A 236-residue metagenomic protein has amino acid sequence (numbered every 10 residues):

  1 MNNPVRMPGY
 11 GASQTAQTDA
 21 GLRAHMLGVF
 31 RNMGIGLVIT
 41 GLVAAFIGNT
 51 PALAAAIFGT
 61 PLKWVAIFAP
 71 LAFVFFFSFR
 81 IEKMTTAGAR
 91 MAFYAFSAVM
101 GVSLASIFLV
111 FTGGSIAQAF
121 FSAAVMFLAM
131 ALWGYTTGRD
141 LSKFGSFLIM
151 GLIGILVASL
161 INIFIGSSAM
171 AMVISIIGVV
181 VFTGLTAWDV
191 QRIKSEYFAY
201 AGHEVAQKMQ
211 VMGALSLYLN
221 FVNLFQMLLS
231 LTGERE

Functional and structural regions predicted by a protein language model:
M1-E236: A hydrophobic alpha-helical transmembrane-helix feature that marks the membrane cores and membrane-interface segments
